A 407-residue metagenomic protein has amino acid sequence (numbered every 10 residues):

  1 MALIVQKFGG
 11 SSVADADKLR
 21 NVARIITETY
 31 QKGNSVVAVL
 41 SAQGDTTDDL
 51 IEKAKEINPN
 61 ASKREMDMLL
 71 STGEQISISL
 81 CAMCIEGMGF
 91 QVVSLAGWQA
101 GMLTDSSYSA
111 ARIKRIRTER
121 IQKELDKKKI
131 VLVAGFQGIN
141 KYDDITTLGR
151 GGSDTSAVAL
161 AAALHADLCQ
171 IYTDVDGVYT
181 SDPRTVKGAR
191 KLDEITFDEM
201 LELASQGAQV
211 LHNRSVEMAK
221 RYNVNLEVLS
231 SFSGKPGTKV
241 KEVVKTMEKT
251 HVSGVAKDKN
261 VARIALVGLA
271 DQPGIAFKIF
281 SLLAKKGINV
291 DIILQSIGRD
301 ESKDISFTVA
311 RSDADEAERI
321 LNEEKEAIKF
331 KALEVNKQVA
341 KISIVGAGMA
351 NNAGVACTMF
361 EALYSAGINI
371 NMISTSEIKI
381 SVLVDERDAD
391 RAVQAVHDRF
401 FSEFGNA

Functional and structural regions predicted by a protein language model:
M1-V216, V384-D385, F404: Nucleotide/pyrophosphate-binding catalytic subdomain
N34, F90, V224, I288 (+1 more regions): Short phosphate-binding/catalytic loops that engage adenosine nucleotides
S41, S231, Q295: Conserved H-loop
L168-Y172, L226-V228, D291, M372: Short hydrophobic alpha-helical runs that function as membrane-insertion/retention elements
L211, Y222, S233-K239, A314: Surface-exposed amphipathic alpha-helical tracts and adjacent flexible/coil segments at the periphery of soluble enzymes
A219: Acidic-aromatic/histidine active-site loop/patch
V224-K235, K259: Active-site C-terminal subdomain of aminotransferase-like
G237-A407: A conserved regulatory-domain signal marking ACT and ACT-like small-molecule sensing domains and adjacent regulatory
